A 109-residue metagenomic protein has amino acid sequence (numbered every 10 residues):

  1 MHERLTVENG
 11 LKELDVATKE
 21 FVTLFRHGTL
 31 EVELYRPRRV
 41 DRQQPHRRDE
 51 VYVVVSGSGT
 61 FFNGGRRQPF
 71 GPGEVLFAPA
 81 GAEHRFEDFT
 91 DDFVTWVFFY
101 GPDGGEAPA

Functional and structural regions predicted by a protein language model:
M1-L34, R39-Q44: A short, N-terminal "cap"/entry segment at the start of jelly-roll beta-barrel domains of the cupin/DSBH fold
V22-L24, V40-H46, N63, E87-D88 (+1 more regions): Short histidine-centered beta-strand/loop micro-motifs that create catalytic or ligand/metal-coordination sites
G28-L30, P37-V40, S58-T60, G101-G105: Short, charged/polar surface micro-motifs in flexible loops or helix N-caps
T29, R48, D92-F93: A structure-centric signal for secondary-structure junctions around beta-strands
V32-L34, F61-N63, T95: Short hydrophobic/aromatic-rich beta-strand segments that constitute the beta-sheet cores of beta-sandwich/beta-barrel
H46-F61: Short, conserved beta-strand element in jelly-roll/cupin
G65-A80: Short acidic-glycine-tyrosine-enriched beta hairpin
A80-E106: Ligand-binding loop in jelly-roll beta-barrel domains
